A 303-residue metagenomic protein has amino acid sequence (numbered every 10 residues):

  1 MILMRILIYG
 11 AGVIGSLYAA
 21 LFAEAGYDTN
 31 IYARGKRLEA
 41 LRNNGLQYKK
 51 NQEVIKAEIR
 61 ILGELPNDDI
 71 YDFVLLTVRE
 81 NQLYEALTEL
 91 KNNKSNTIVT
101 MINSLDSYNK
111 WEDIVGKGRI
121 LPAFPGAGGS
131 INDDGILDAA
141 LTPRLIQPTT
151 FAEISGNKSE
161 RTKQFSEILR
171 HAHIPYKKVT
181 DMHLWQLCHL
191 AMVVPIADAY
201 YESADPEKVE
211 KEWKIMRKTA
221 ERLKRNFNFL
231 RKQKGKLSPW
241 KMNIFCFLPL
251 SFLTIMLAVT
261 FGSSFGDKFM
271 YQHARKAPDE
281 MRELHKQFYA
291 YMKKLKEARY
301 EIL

Functional and structural regions predicted by a protein language model:
I2-V54: NAD(P)+-binding Rossmann beta1-loop-alpha1 motif at the extreme N-terminus of oxidoreductases
I6, D28-T29, I98, I120 (+1 more regions): Hydrophobic anchor at the start of a short beta-strand that flanks the dinucleotide cofactor-binding loop
L46-G63, V193: N-terminal glycine-rich dinucleotide-binding loop that anchors FAD/FMN and/or NAD(P) in oxidoreductases
I55-D138: Rossmann-like NAD(P)(H) cofactor-binding subdomain of soluble oxidoreductases
N109-W185: Rossmann-fold dinucleotide-binding core
D138-A152, Y201-K211, S264-R275: Helix-loop-beta segment of a Rossmann-like dinucleotide-binding subdomain
H183-E210, K214-F227: Active-site-proximal catalytic alpha-helix in oxidoreductases
F227, R231-L303: NAD(P)-dependent Rossmann-like dehydrogenase/reductase catalytic/cofactor-binding core
